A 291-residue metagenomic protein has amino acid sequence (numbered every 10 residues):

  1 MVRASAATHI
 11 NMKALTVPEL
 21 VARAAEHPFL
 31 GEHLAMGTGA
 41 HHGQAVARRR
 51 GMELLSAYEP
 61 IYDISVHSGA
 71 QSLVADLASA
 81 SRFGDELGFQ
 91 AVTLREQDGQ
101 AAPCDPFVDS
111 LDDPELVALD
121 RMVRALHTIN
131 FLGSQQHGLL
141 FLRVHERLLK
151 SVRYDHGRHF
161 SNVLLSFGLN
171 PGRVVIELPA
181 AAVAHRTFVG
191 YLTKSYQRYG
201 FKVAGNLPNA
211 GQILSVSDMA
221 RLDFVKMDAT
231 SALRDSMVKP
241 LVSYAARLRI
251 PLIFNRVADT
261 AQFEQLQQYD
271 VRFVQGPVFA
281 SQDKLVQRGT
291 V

Functional and structural regions predicted by a protein language model:
M1-E53, A57-P60, S65, S72 (+2 more regions): EAL-family c-di-GMP phosphodiesterase catalytic domain
L55-D105: A short, well-structured catalytic beta-strand-centered motif of the EAL phosphodiesterase domain for c-di-GMP
F83, S134, G168, M219-R221 (+1 more regions): Alpha-helix termination/capping residues and helix-transition junctions
R95-M122, L140, F167: Extended, compositionally biased accessory segments flanking or bridging domains
L119-R186: Catalytic core of bacterial c-di-GMP phosphodiesterases, primarily the EAL and HD-GYP domains, capturing alpha-helical
Q136-L140, L169-V174, Y199-K202, R221-D223 (+2 more regions): Short, well-ordered coil/turn segments that N-cap beta-strands
S151-L165, H185-L192, Q212-F224, L266: Distinct, well-ordered alpha-helical segments
A184-M219, T230-L248: Short loop-to-alpha-helix "cap/lid" segments that border enzyme active sites across diverse enzyme classes
